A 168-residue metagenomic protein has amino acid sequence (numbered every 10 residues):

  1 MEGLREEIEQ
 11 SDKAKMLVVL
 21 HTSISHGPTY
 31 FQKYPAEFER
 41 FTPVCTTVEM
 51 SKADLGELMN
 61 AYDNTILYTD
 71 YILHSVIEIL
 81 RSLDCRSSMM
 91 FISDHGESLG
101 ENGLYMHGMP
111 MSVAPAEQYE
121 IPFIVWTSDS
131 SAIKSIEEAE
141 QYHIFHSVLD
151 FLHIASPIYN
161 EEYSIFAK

Functional and structural regions predicted by a protein language model:
M1-K168: Catalytic domains that recognize anionic headgroups
